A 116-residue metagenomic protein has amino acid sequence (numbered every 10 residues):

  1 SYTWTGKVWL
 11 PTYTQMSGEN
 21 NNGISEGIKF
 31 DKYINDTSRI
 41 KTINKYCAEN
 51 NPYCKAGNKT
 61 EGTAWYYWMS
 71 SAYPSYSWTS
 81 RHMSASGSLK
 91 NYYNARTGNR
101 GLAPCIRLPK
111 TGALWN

Functional and structural regions predicted by a protein language model:
S1-N116: Collagenous Gly-X-Y triple-helix signature in extracellular proteins
